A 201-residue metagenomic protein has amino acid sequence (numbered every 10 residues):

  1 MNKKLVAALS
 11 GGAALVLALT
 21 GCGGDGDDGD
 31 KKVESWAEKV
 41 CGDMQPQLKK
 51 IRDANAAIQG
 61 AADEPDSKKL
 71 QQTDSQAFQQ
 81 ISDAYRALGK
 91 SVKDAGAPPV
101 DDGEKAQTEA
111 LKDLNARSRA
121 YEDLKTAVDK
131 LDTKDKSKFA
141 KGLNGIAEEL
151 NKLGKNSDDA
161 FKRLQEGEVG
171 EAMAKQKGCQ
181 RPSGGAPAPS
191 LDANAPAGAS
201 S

Functional and structural regions predicted by a protein language model:
M1-S10: Bacterial N-terminal signal peptides that target proteins for export
L17-G21: C-terminal motif of bacterial Sec signal peptides marking the signal peptidase cleavage site
G24-Q80, R181: Immediate post-signal-peptide N-terminus of mature secreted/exported proteins
D30-L48, S137-S201: Extracellularly exposed regions in secreted/surface proteins, prominently low-complexity, repeat-rich
E38-R52, Q72-R86, T108-E122, A140-D158: Generic structural signal for well-ordered, non-transmembrane alpha-helical segments in soluble/cytosolic regions
D66-L70, D74-A77, P99-A106, D135 (+1 more regions): Residue-level recognition of alpha-helical structural elements
R86-L111, L124-K136: Short, solvent-exposed, charged loop/turn and helix-capping segments that join or cap alpha-helices on peripheral
